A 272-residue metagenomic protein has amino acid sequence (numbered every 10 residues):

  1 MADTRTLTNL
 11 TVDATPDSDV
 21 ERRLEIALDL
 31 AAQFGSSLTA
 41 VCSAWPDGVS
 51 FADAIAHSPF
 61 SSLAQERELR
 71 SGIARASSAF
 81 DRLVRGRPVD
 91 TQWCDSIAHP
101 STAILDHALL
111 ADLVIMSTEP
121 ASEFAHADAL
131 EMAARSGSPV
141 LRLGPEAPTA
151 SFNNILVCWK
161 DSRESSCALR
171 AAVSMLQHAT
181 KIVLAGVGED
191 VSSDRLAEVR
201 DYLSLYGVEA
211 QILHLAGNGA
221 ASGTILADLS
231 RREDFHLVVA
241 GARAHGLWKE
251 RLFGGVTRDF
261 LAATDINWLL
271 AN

Functional and structural regions predicted by a protein language model:
M1-D3, A79, A129-A133: Extended, non-globular alpha-helical segments
M1-D3, W45, D81-V114, A121 (+3 more regions): Structural beta-alpha unit
A2-F60, R135-S138, P145, S151-G217 (+1 more regions): Small/aliphatic-rich secondary-structure junction motif
V12, M116-S117, V157, A240: Redox-cofactor binding/interface segments in oxidoreductases and associated redox assembly factors
R23, A127-A129, A168, G255-T257: Conserved sugar-transfer catalytic core signal across GT-A, GT-B, and GT-C glycosyltransferases
F60-R75: A short acidic, glycine-rich active-site loop that binds or catalyzes chemistry on phosphate/adenosine moieties
I104-E146: Helix-enriched interaction subdomains in cytosolic or periplasmic regions, typified by TIR/SEFIR signaling/NADase cores
P148-A150, A263-N272: Short, flexible loop segments at boundaries between secondary-structure elements
